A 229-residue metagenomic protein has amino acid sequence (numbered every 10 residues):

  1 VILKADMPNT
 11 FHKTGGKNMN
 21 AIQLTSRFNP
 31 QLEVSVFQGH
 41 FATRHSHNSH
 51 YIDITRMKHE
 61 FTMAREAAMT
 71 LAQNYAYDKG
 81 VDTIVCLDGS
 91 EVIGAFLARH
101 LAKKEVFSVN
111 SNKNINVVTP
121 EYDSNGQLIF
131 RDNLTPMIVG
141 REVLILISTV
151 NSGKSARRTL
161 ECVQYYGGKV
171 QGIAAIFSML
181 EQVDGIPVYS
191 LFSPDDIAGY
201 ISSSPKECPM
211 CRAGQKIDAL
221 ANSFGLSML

Functional and structural regions predicted by a protein language model:
V1-N18: Short, Lys/Arg-enriched N-terminal segments with co-localized hydrophobic residues within the first ~10-30 amino acids
G15-G80, S223-L229: Active-site-facing substrate-recognition patch
K17-F28, L160-L229: PRPP-dependent phosphoribosyltransferase catalytic core
G80-S90: Short glycine-rich phosphate-binding loop at a beta-alpha junction
D82, R141, Q171: Conserved acidic residues
C86, I145-L146: Hydrophobic Val/Ile/Leu positions in short beta-strands of Rossmann-like dinucleotide-binding domains
E91-L144, N151-K154: Short, glycine/charge-rich flexible loops or terminal/linker lids adjacent to PRPP-binding catalytic cores
K154-L160: Conserved acetyl-CoA-binding loop-helix of GNAT-fold acetyltransferases
